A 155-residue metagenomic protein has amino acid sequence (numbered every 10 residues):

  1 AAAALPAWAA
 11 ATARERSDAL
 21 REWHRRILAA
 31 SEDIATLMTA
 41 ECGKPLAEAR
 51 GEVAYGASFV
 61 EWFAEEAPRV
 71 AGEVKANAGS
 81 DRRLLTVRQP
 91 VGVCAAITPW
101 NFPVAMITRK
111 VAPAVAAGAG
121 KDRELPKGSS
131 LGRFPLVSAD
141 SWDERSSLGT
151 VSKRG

Functional and structural regions predicted by a protein language model:
A1-A10, A105, D122, G155: Short intrinsically disordered, low-complexity coil segments enriched in acidic
A1-V70, D81: Glycine-rich loop-to-alpha-helix module at the N-terminal edge of alpha/beta enzyme cores
E48, L85, T150: Conserved beta-strand positions that form and line the central face of beta-propeller blades
E73-S141: Conserved small-residue-rich beta-alpha loop and adjacent elements that most often cradle the phosphate/pyrophosphate
V93, S141-G155: Conserved NAD(P)+-binding/catalytic subdomain of aldehyde/semialdehyde dehydrogenases
